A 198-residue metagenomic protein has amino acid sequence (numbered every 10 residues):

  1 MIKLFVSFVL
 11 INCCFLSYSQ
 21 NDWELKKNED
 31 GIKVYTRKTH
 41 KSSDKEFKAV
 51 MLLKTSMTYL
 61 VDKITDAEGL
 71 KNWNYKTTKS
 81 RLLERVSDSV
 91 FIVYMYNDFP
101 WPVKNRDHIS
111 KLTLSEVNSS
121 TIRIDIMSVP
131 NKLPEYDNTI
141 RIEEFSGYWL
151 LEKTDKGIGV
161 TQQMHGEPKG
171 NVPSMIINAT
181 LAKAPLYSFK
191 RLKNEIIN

Functional and structural regions predicted by a protein language model:
M1-D22: Bacterial Sec-dependent N-terminal signal peptides
Q20-N198: Eukaryotic helix-grip
